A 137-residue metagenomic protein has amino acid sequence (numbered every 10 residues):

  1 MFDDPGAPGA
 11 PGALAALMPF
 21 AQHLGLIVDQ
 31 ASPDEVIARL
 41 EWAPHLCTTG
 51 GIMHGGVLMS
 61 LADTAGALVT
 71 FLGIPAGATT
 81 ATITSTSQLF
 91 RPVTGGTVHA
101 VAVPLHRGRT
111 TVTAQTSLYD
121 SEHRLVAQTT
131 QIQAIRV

Functional and structural regions predicted by a protein language model:
M1-V137: Terminal targeting signals and extreme-terminal segments of soluble enzymes
